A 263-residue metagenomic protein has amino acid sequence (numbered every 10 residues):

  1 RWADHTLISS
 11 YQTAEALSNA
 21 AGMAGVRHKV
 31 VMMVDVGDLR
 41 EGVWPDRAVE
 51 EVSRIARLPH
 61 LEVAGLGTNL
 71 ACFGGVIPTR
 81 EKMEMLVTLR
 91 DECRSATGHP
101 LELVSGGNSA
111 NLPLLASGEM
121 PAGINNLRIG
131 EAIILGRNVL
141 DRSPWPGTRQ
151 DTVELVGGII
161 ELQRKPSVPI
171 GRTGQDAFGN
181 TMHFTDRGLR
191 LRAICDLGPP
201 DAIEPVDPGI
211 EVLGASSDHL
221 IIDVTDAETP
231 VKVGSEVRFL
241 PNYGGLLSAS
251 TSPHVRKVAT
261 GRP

Functional and structural regions predicted by a protein language model:
R1-E81, T88, E92, A96: Active-site-proximal beta-alpha core segment in soluble small-molecule metabolic enzymes
M83-P263: Active-site anion/phosphate-binding pocket segments in diverse small-molecule metabolic enzymes
